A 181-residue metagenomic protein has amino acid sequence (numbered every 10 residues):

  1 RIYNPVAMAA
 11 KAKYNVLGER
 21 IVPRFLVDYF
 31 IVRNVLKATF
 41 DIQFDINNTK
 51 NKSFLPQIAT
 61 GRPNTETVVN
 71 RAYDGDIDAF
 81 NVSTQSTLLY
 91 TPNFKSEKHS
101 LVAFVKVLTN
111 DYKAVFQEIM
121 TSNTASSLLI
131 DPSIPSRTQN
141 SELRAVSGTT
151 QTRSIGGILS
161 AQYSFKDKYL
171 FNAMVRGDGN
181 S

Functional and structural regions predicted by a protein language model:
R1-A7, P56-N70, V115-A145: Surface-exposed loop/turn segments flanking beta-strands in extracellular/periplasmic regions
P5-S53, Y73-F94, V102, A114-F116 (+2 more regions): Outer-membrane beta-barrel transmembrane strands
A38-F40, Y90-S136: Carboxylate/His-rich catalytic cores and anion/metal-binding grooves
